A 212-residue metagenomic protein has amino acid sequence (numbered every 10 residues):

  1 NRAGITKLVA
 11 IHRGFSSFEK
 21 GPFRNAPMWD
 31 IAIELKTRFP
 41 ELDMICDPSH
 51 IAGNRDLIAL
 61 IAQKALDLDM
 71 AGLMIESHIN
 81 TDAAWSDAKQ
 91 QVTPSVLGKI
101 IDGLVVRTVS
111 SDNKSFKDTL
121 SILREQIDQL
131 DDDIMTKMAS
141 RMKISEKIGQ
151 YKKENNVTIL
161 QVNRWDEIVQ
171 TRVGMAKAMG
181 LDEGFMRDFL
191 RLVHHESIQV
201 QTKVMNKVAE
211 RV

Functional and structural regions predicted by a protein language model:
N1-V96, G103: Catalytic alpha/beta core domains of metabolic enzymes, predominantly
T93-V96, I100, F185, F189: Short, hydrophobic-biased amphipathic alpha-helical segments
K99-D112: Alpha/beta catalytic cores of nucleotide-metabolism and tRNA/nucleoside-modifying enzymes
V109-V212: Domain-level signature for soluble enzymes in the chorismate/prephenate branch of the shikimate pathway
